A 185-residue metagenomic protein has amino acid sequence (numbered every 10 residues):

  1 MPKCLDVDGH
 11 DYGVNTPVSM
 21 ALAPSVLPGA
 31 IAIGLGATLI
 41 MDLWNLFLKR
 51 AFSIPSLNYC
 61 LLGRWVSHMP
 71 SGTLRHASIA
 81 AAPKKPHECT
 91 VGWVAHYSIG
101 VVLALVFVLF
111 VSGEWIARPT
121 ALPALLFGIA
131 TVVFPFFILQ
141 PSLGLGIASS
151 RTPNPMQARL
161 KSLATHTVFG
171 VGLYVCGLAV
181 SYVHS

Functional and structural regions predicted by a protein language model:
C4-L5, D11-S185: Juxtamembrane/disordered regions of integral membrane proteins
